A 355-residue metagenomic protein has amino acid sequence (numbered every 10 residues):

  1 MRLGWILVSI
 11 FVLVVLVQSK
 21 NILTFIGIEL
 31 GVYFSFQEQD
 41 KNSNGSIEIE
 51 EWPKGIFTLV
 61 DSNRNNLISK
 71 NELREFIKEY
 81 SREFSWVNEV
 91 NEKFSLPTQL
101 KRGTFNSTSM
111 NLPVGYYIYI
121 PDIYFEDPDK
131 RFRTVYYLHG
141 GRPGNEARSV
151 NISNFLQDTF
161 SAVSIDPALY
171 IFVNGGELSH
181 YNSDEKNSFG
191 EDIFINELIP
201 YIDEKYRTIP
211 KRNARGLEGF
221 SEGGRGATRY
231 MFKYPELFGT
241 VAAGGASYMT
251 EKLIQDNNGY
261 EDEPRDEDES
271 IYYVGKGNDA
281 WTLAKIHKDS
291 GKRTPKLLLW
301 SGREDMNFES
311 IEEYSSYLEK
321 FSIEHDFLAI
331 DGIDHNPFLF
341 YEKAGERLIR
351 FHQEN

Functional and structural regions predicted by a protein language model:
G4-Q18: Hydrophobic membrane-insertion alpha-helices, especially the h-region of bacterial N-terminal signal peptides
V17-I26: Hydrophobic single-pass membrane-insertion segments
T24, L73, E79-N355: Non-catalytic cap/lid and distal C-terminal segments of serine-dependent acyl enzymes
F25-F34, S46, E51, L73: N-terminal, intrinsically disordered, polar/charged segments of Gram-positive cell-envelope systems that serve as
E29-K41, P53-R64: Primarily EF-hand calcium-binding motifs
G45-I49, N66-K70, F132: Glycine-aliphatic tripeptides that mark coil-to-beta-strand junctions in extracellular and membrane proteins
I49-T58, K70-S81: Amphipathic regulatory helices of Ca2+-sensor modules
